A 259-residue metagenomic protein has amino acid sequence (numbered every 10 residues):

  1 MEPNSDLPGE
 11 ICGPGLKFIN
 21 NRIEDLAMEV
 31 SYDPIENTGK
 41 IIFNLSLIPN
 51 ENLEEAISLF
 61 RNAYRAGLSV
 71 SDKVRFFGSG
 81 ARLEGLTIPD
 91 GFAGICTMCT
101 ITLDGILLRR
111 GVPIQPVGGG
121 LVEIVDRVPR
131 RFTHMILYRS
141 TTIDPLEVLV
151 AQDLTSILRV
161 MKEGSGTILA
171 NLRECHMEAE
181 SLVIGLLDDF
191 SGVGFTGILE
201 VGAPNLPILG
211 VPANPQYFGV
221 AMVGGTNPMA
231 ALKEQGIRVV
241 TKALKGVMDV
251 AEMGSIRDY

Functional and structural regions predicted by a protein language model:
M1-G9, G13-I23, P34-Y259: Conserved mixed alpha/beta catalytic, RNA-binding, or beta-rich assembly cores of soluble enzyme, regulatory
M28-Y32: Flexible glycine-/small-residue-enriched beta->alpha junction loops that bind anionic phosphate/pyrophosphate groups
